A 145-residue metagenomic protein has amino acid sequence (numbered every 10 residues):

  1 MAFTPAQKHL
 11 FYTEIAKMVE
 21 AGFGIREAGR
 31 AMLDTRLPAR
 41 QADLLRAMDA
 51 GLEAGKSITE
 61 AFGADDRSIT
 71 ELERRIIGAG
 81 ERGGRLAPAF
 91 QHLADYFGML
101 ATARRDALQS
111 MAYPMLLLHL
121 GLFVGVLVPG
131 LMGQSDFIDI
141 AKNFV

Functional and structural regions predicted by a protein language model:
M1-L117: Catalytic metal-binding core of the metallo-beta-lactamase
M99-V145: Bilayer-spanning, highly hydrophobic alpha-helical transmembrane segments
